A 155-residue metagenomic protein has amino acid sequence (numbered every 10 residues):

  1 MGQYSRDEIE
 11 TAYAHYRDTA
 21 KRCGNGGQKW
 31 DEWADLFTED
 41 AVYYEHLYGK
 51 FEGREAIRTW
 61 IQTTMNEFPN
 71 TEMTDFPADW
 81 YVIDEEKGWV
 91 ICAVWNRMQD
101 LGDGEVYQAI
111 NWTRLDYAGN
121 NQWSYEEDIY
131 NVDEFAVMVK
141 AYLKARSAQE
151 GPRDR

Functional and structural regions predicted by a protein language model:
M1-D35, E39, R146, E150-R155: Short, low-complexity N-terminal intrinsically disordered segments enriched in polar/charged residues
R6, W30-V90: A solvent-exposed, acidic/Ser-Thr-rich amphipathic alpha-helical stretch
R54-E55, G102-E105, E134-A141: A short, polar/proline- and glycine-enriched secondary-structure boundary/capping micro-motif
D75-F76, V106-T113: Short, surface-exposed coil-to-beta transition loops
A93-Q99: Generic short beta-strand segments
I110-R146: Short beta-strand edge/turn micro-motifs at domain boundaries
